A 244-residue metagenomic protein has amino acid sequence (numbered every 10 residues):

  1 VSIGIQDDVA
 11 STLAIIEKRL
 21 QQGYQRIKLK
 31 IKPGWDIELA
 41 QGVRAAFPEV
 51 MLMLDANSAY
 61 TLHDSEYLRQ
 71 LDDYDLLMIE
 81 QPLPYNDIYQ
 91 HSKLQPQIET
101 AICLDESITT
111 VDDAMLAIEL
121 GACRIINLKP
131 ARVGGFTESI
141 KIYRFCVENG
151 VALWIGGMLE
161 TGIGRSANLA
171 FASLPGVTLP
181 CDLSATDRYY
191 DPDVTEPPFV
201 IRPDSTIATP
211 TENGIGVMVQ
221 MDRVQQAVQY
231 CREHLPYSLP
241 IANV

Functional and structural regions predicted by a protein language model:
V1-I98: Metal-dependent enolase-superfamily TIM-barrel catalytic cores that perform enediolate-based chemistry
S2, W154-I155, G162, E212-G214: Short glycine/serine/threonine-biased micro-segments
I5, P33, S58, K129-R132 (+2 more regions): Short loop or secondary-structure boundary microenvironments that flank and position key functional residues
V9, L13, I37, Y85-I88 (+4 more regions): Electropositive phosphate-/nucleotide-binding environments in soluble metabolic enzymes
F47, A172-G176, T211: Structural signal for hydrophobic packing residues in well-ordered secondary-structure cores of soluble enzyme domains
D75, N86-C103, I108-T206: Shared catalytic-loop signature of beta/alpha-barrel
Q81, L183, E212: Active-site donor-binding loop signature of nucleotide-sugar glycosyltransferases
R188, V194-V244: C-terminal extensions of enzymes
